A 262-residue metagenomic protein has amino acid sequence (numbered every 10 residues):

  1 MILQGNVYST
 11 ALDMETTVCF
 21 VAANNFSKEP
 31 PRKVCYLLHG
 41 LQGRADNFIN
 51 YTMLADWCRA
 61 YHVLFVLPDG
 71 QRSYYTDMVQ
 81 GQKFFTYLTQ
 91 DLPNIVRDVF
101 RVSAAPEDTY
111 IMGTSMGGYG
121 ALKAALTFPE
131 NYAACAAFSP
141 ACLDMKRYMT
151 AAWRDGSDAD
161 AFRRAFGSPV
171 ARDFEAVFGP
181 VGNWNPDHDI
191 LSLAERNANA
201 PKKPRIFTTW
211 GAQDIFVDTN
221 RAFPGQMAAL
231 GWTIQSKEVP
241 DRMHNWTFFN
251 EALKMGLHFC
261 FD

Functional and structural regions predicted by a protein language model:
M1-D262: Non-catalytic cap/lid and distal C-terminal segments of serine-dependent acyl enzymes
